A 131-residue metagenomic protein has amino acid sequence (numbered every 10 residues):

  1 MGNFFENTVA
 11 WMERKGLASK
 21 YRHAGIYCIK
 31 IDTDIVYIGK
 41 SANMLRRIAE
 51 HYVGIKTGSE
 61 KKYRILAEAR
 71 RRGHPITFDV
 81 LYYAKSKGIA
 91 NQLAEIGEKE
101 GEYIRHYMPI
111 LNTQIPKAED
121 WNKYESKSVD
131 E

Functional and structural regions predicted by a protein language model:
M1-R46, N91, N122-E131: GIY-YIG nuclease catalytic motif and its immediate N-terminal context
F4-E6, Y63-I65, Q114: Generic signature of intrinsically disordered, low-complexity, basic-rich segments and short cationic peptides
M44-A90: Conserved short loop/helix modules at catalytic or binding sites in compact beta-alpha or helix-hairpin-helix contexts
K99, Y103-I104: Serine endopeptidase catalytic core focused on the charge-relay Asp
M108-N122: Coupling/hinge elements of helicase-like and P-loop NTPase modules
